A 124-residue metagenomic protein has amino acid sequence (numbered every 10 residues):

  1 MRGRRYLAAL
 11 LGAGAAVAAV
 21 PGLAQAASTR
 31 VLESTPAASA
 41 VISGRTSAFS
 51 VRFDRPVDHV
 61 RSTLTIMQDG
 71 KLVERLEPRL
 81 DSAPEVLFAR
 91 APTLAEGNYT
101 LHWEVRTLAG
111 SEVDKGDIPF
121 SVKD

Functional and structural regions predicted by a protein language model:
M1-L11: Bacterial N-terminal signal peptides that target proteins for export
A15-A24: C-terminal segment of classical bacterial N-terminal signal peptides
A26-R45: N-terminal edge beta-strand
I42-G44, A48-R52, G110-D124: Extended, polar beta-sheet/loop recognition surfaces of beta-rich domains that mediate binding to diverse ligands
S47-S50, D54-E74: Short, surface-exposed alpha-helix to beta-strand junction/turn motifs within ectodomains of secreted and cell-envelope
S50, V86-P92: Exposed aromatic-hydrophobic patches
E77-A83: Short beta-strand segments within Ig-like beta-sandwich modules, predominantly Fibronectin type-III
A95-E104: A glycine-anchored, Pro-Gly-centered beta-turn/N-cap motif
